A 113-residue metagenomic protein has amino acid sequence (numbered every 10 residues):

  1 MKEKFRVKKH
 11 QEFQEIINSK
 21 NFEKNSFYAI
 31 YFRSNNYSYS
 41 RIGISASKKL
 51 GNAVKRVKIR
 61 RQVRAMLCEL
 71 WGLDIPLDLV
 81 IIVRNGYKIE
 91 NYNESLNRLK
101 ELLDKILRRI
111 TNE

Functional and structural regions predicted by a protein language model:
M1-E113: Positively charged, solvent-exposed patches that mediate nucleic-acid binding
